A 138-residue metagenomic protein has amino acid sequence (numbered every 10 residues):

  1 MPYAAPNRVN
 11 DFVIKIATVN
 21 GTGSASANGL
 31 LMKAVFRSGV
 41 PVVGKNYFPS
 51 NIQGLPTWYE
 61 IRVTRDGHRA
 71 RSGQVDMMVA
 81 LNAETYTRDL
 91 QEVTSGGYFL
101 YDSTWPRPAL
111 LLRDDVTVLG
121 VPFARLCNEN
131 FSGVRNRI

Functional and structural regions predicted by a protein language model:
M1-I138: Active-site cofactor/cluster-binding pocket
